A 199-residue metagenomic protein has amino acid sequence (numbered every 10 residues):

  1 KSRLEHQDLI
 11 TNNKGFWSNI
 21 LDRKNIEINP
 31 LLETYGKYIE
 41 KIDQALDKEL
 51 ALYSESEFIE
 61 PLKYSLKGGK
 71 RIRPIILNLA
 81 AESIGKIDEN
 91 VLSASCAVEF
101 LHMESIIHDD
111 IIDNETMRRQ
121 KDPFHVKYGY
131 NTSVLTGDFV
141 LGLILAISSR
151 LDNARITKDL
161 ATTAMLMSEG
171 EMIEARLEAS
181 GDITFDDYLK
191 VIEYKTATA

Functional and structural regions predicted by a protein language model:
R3-L101, I107, I111-V126, T162 (+1 more regions): Conserved N-terminal diphosphate/IPP-binding helix and adjacent helical/loop segment of trans-prenyltransferase domains
Q44, E60, G142, D186-D187: Positions in alpha-helical segments
L52, L66-K70, L151-A199: All-alpha helical catalytic cores of prenyl diphosphate-utilizing isoprenoid enzymes
E89-S95, L135, K158, K190: A generic "alpha-helical surface" signal
E104-S105, S148: Hydrophobic recognition helices of helix-based DNA-binding modules
R118-L141, D182-T196: Divalent-cation-assisted or electrostatically stabilized phosphate/pyrophosphate-binding catalytic cores
L141-R150: Histidine- and acidic-residue-rich, metal-dependent catalytic cores
